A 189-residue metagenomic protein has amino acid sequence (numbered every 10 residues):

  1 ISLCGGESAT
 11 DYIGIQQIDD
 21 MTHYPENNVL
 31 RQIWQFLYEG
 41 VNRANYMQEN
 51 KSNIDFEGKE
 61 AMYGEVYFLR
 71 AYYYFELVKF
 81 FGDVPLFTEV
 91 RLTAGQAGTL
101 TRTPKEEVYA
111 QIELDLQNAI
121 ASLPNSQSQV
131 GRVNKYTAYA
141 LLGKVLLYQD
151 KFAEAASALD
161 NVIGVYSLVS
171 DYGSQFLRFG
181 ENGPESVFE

Functional and structural regions predicted by a protein language model:
I1-S8, V84, Y109, E113 (+2 more regions): An aromatic- and glycine-enriched ligand-binding surface/loop that stacks and positions planar moieties
L3, Q17-P25, G82-E89, R102 (+4 more regions): Generic structural "secondary-structure junction" signal
S8-F81, A97, T103-E107, L116-V130: Conserved, well-structured interaction surfaces
Q48, L77, P85-F87, S186-E189: Structural recognition of the beta-strand scaffold that forms the well-ordered cores of secreted hydrolase catalytic
E89-Q96: Short linear capping/connector segments at secondary-structure termini
